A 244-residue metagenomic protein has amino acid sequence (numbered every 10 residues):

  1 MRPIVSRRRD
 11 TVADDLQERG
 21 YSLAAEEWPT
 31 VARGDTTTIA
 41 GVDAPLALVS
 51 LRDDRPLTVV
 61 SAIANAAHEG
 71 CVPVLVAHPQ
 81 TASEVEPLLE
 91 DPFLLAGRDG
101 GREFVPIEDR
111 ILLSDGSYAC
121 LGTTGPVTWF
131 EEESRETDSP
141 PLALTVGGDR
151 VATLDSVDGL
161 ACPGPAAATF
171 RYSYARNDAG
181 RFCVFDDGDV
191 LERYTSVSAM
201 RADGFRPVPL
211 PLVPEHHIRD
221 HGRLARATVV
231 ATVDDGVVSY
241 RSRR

Functional and structural regions predicted by a protein language model:
M1, V12, E84-L88: Generic hydrophobic, helix-prone segments enriched in Leu/Val/Ile
R2-T58, A166, T228, T232: Active-site metal-binding core of divalent-cation-utilizing nuclease and nuclease-like domains
D14, E18, S61, N65 (+1 more regions): Charged/polar, solvent-exposed surface patches and flexible loops
D54-E69: Mg2+/Mn2+-dependent nuclease catalytic core
A67, C71-V72, A77-R244: Non-catalytic C-terminal interaction segments of nucleic acid-processing enzymes
